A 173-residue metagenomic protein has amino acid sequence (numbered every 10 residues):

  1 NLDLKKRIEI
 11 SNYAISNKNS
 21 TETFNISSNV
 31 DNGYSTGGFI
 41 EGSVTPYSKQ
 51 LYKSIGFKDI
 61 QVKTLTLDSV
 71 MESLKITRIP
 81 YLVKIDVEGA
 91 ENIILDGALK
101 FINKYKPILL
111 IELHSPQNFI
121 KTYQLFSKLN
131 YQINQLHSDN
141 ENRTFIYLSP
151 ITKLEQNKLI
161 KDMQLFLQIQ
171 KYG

Functional and structural regions predicted by a protein language model:
N1-G173: Phosphate/nucleotide-binding beta-alpha loop and adjacent structural elements of enzyme active sites
